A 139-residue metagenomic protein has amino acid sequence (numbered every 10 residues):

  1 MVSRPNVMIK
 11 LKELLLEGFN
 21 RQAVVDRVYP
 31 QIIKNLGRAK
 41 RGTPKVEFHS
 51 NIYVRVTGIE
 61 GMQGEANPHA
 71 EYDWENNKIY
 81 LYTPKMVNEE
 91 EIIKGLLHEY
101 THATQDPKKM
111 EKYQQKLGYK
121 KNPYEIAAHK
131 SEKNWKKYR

Functional and structural regions predicted by a protein language model:
V2-R4: Classical Sec-dependent N-terminal signal peptides that target proteins to the secretory pathway
V7-G18: Proteolytic processing junctions in secreted/extracellular precursors, especially proprotein convertase/trypsin-like
G18, N51-M62, I93: Non-catalytic architectural context of zinc metalloproteases
N20-P44: Zn2+-dependent metallopeptidase catalytic core
Y29, H49-S50: Active-site hotspot residues in diverse enzymes, especially metal/ion-binding acidic/histidine motifs
T57-E90, A103, P107: Active-site scaffold of zinc-dependent metalloenzymes
E90-K94, D106-K137: Post-HEXXH active-site segment of zinc metalloproteases
H98, H102: Histidine-centered divalent metal-coordination motifs
